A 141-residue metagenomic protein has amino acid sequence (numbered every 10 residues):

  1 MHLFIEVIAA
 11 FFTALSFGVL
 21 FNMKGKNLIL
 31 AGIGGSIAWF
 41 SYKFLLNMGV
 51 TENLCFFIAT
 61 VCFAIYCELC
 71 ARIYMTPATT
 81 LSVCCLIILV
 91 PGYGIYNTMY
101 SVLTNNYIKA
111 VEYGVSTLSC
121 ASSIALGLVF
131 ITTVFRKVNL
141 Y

Functional and structural regions predicted by a protein language model:
M1-R72, T76-A78, N97-Y141: Alpha-helical transmembrane segments and their membrane-interface boundaries that form or gate the permeation pathway
P77-C85: Membrane-helix boundary/juxtamembrane motif in polytopic membrane proteins
C84-N97: Hydrophobic alpha-helical membrane segments
